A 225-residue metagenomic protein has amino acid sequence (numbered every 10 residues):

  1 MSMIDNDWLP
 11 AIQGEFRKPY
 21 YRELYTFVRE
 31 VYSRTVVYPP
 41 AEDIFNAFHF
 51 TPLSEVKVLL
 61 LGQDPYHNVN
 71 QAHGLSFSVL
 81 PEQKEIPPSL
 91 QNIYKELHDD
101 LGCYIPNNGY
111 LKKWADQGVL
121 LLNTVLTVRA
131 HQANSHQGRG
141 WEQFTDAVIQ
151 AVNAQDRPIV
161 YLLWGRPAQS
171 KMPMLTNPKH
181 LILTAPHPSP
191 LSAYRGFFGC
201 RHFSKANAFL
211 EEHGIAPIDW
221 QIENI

Functional and structural regions predicted by a protein language model:
S2, N6, G14-L163, P167-S170 (+6 more regions): A polyanion-binding, active-site-adjacent surface
F197: C-terminal substrate-binding/active-site "lid" region of AdoMet-derived donor-dependent transferases
C200-R201, E211: Polytopic transmembrane helical bundles with strong interfacial aromatic enrichment
